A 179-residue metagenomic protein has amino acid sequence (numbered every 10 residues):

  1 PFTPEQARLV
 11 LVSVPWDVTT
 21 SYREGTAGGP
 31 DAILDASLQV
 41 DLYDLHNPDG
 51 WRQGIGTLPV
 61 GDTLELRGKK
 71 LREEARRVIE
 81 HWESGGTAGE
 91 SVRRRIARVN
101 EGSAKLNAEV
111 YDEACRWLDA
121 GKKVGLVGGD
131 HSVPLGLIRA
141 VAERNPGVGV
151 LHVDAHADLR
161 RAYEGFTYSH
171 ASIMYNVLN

Functional and structural regions predicted by a protein language model:
P1-N179: Conserved alpha-helical scaffold segments that buttress catalytic/binding sites
